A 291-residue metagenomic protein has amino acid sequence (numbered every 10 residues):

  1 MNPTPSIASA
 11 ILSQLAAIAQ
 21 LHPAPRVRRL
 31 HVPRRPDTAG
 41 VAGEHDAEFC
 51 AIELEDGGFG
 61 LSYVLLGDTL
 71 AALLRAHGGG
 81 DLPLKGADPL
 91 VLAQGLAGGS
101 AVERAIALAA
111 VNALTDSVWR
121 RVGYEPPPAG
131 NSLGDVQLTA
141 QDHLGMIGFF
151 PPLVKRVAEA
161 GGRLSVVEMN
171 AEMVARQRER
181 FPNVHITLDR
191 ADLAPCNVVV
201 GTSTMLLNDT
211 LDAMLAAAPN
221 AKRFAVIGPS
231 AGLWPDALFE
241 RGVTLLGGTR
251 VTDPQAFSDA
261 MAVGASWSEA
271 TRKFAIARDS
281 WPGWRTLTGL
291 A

Functional and structural regions predicted by a protein language model:
M1-A158, I276-A291: Electropositive, gly/pro-rich neighborhoods at or near active sites that engage anionic ligands
L133, N183-P195: Short acidic low-complexity segments
L138-T139, V157-A160, L193-A194, A216-A221: Short, conserved loop/helix-junction motifs that constitute active-site signature segments in enzyme catalytic cores
G145, V198-T202, A225: Structural motif
F150, N170, S230: Residues in the short beta-alpha loop(s) of Rossmann-like NAD(P)-binding domains
L153-R156, T210-A217, A237: A short acidic, amphipathic alpha-helical/loop segment
G162-Q177: NAD(P)-binding Rossmann-fold cofactor-contacting core
R223-A291: C-terminal functional extensions of proteins
